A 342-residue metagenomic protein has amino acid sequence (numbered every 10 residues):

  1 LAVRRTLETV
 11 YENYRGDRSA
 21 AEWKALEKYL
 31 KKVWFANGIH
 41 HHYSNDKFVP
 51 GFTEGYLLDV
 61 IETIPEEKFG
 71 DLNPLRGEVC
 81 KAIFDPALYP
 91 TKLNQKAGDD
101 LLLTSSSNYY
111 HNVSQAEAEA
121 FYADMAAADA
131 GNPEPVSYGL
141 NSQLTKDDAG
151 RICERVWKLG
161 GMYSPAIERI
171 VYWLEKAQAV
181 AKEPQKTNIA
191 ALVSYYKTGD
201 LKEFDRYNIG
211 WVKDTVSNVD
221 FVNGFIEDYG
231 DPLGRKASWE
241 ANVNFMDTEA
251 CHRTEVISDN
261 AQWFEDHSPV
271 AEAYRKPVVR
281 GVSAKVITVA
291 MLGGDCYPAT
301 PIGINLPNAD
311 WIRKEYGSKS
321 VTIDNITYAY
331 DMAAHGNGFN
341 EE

Functional and structural regions predicted by a protein language model:
Y11, R15-E341: Contiguous, non-catalytic segments that form substrate-binding/exosite surfaces or channel walls
